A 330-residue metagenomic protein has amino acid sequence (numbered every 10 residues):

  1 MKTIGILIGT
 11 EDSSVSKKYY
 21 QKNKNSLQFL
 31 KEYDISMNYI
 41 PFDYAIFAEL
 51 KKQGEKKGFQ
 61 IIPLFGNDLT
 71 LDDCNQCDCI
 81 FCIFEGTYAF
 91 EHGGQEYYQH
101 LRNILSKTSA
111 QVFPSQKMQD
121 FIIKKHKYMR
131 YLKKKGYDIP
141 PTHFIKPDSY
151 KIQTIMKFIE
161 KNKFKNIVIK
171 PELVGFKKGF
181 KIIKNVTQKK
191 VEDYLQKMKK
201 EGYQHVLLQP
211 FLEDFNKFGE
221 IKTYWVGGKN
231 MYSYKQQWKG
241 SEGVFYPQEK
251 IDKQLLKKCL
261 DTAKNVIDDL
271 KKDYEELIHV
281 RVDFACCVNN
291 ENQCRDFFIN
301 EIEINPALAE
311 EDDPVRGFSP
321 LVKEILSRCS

Functional and structural regions predicted by a protein language model:
M1-I6: Extreme N-terminal starter segment of soluble prokaryotic enzymes
D12-S13, M37-Y150: Conserved N-proximal alpha/beta basic substrate-recognition cap immediately N-terminal to, or forming the N-lobe
S16-P41, Q248: A solvent-exposed, charged loop/short amphipathic helix patch at secondary-structure junctions
D68-C77, I152-N162, K197-M198: Short amphipathic alpha-helix with an adjacent loop that forms part of the alpha/beta core around
Y97, K217-I221, H279: Short, surface-exposed coil-to-beta transition loops
L132-K133, I159-K178, Y203-N216, Y234 (+1 more regions): ATP-grasp fold ATP-binding core
K178, K184-K271, V288, F297-F298: Phosphate-binding site of ATP-dependent enzymes
Y274-I278, C286-S330: C-terminal active-site "lid" helix and adjoining low-complexity regulatory extension at the edge of ATP-using catalytic
